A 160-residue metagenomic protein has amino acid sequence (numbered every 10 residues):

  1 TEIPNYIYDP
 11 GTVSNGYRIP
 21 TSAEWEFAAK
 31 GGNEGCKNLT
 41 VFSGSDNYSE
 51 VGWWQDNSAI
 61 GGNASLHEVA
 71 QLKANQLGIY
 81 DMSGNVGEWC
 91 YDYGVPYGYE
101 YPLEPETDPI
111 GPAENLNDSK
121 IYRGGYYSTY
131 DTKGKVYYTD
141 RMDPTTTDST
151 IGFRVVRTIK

Functional and structural regions predicted by a protein language model:
T1-E50, W89: Short, well-ordered surface patches within globular domains
E2-I19, V41, N63-E68, D108-I121: Glycine-rich, flexible loop segments associated with nucleotide phosphate handling
I3-T12, Y48-S83, D140-D143: Short, well-ordered junction/capping motifs at the entry into regular secondary structure
R18, L72, P144-D148: Aromatic-acidic/polar surface patches that form glycan- and anion
R18-P20, E26-F27, G52, E68 (+4 more regions): Structural recognition of the beta-strand scaffold that forms the well-ordered cores of secreted hydrolase catalytic
K30-E34, N47-N57, W89-V95, G124-T129: Glycine-rich, acidic and aromatic/proline-enriched surface loops and short helix-turn segments that act as binding
N38, N47, S65-E68, D118 (+2 more regions): Cysteine-rich, disulfide-stabilized extracellular repeat modules
M82-K160: Surface-exposed recognition segments
